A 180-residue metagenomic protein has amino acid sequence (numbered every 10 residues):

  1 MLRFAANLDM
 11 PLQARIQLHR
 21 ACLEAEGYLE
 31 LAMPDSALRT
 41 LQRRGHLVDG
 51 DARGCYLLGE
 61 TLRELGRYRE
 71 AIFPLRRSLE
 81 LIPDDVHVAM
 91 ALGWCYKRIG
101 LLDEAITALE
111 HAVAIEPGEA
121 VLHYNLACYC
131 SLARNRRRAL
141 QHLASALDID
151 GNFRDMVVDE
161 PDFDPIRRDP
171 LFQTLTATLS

Functional and structural regions predicted by a protein language model:
A14-G66: Alpha-helical segment of the N-proximal tetratricopeptide repeat
L18, A52-R53, V86-H87, A120-V121 (+1 more regions): Helix-start (N-cap) detector for alpha-helical repeat units in TPR-like alpha-solenoids, especially tetratricopeptide
R43-H46, R76-E80, E110-A114, L147-D148: Conserved structural position within tetratricopeptide repeats
L57, A91, N125, D159-E160: Canonical tetratricopeptide repeat
